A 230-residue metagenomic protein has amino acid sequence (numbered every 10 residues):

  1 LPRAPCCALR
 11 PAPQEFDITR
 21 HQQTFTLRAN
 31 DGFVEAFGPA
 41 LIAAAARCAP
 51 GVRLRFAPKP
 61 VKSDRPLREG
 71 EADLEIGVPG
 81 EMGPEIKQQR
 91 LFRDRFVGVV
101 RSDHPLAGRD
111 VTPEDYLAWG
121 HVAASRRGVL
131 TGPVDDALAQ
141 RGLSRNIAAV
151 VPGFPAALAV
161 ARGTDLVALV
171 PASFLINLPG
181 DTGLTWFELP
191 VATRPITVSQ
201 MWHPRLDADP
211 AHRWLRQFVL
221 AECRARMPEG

Functional and structural regions predicted by a protein language model:
C6-T26, E85-K87: Short helix-loop hinge/linker segments at domain boundaries
I18-T19, P84-H121, H212: Flexible hinge/capping segments at coil-to-helix
R20-M82: Central regulatory/effector-binding core of bacterial HTH transcription factors
Q23-R28, E75, V99, V122 (+2 more regions): Short, well-ordered beta-strand segments
A36-A40, G108, P113, L184-E229: A late-sequence structural motif
P60-S63, R68-A72, G77-V78, S125-T185: Hydrophobic hinge/microswitch elements
V78, L106-P113, W119-R141, A172 (+3 more regions): Secondary-structure junction motif
M82-R95, D165, L178-E188: Ligand-binding "clamshell"
